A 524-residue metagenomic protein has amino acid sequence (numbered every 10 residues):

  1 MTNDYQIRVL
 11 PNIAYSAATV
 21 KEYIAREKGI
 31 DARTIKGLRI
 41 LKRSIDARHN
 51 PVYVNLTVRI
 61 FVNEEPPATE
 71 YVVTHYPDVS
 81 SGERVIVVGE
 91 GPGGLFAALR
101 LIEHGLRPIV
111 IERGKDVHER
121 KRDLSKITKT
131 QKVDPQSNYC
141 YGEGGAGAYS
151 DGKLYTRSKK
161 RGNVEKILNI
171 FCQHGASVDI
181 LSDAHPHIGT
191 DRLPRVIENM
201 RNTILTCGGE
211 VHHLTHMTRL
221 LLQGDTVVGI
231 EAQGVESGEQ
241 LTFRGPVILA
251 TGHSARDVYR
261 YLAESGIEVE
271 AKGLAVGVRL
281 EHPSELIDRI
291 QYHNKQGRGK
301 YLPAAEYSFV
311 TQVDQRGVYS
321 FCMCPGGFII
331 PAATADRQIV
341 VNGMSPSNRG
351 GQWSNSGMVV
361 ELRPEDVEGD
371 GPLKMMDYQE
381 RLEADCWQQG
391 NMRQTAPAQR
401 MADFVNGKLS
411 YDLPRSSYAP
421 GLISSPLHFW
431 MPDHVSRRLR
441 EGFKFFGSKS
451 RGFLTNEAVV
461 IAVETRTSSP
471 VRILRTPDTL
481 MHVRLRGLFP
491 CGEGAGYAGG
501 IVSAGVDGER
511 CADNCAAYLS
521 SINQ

Functional and structural regions predicted by a protein language model:
T2-V54, V58-Y149, K153-Q524: Residues forming the flavin
